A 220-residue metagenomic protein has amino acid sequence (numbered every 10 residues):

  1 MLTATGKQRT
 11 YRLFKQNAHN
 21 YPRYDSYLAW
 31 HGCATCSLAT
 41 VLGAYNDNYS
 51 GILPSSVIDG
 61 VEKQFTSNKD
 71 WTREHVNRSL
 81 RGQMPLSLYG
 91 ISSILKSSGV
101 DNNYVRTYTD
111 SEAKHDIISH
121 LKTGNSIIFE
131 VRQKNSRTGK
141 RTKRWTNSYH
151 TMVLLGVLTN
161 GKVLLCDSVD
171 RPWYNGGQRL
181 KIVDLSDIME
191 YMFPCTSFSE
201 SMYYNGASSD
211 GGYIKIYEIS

Functional and structural regions predicted by a protein language model:
M1-Q83, T142: Active-site-adjacent structural segments surrounding the nucleophilic cysteine of cysteine proteases and isopeptidases
A34-L42, I58, L88, S92 (+4 more regions): Extracytoplasmic/secreted envelope proteins and their assembly/folding machinery, especially bacterial periplasmic
S37, V41, Y45-Y49, F65 (+4 more regions): Sec/Tat-exported extracytoplasmic proteins
V41, V57, I127-F129, M152-L154 (+3 more regions): Hydrophobic beta-strand residues in large extracellular and virion-surface proteins
I58, Y104-R106: A short acidic/basic microdomain associated with nuclease active sites
Q83-Y104: Mid-length scaffold segments of soluble, non-membrane domains
T109-D170, Y174: Active-site-adjacent substructure of cysteine-protease-like catalytic cores
W145-T146, V157-S220: Noncatalytic regulatory segments and standalone regulatory/sensor domains
